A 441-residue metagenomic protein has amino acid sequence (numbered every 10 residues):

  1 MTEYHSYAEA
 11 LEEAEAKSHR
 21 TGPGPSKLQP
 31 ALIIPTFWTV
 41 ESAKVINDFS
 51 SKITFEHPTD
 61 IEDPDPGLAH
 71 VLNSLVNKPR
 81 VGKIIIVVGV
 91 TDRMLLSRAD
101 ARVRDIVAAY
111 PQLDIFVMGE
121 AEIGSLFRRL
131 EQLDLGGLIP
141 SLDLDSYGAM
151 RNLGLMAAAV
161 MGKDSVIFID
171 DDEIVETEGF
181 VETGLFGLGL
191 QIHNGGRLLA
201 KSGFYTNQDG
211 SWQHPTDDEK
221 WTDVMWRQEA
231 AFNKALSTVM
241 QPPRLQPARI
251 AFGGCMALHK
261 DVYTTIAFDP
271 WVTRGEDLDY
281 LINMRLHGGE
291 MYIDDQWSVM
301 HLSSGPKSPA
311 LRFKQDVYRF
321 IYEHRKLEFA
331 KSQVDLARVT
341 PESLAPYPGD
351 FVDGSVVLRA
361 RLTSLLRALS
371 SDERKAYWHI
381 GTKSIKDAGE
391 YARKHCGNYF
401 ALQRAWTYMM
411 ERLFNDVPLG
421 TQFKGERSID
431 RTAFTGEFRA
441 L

Functional and structural regions predicted by a protein language model:
M1-P25, V71-L72, P79-V81, G89-V90 (+1 more regions): Terminal low-complexity segments of carbohydrate-biosynthetic enzymes
D48-K83, D105-A109: Short, acidic, metal-binding catalytic loop of nucleotide-sugar glycosyltransferases
A99-M161: Active-site-proximal specificity loops/subdomain of glycosyltransferases
K163-E178: Short beta-strand-to-loop acidic/aromatic patch adjacent to the donor-nucleotide binding site
E176-A200: Conserved donor-nucleotide/metal-binding helix-loop-beta segment in metal-dependent transferases, i.e., the alpha-helix
N194-E219: Short beta-strand-to-loop element that shapes/binds the nucleotide-sugar donor at the catalytic cleft/hinge
S237-C255: A recurrent flexible, glycine/aromatic-enriched loop bordering the glycosyltransferase active site that acts as
T273-Y280: Acidic donor-binding loop at a coil-to-helix junction in glycosyltransferase catalytic cores that engages
